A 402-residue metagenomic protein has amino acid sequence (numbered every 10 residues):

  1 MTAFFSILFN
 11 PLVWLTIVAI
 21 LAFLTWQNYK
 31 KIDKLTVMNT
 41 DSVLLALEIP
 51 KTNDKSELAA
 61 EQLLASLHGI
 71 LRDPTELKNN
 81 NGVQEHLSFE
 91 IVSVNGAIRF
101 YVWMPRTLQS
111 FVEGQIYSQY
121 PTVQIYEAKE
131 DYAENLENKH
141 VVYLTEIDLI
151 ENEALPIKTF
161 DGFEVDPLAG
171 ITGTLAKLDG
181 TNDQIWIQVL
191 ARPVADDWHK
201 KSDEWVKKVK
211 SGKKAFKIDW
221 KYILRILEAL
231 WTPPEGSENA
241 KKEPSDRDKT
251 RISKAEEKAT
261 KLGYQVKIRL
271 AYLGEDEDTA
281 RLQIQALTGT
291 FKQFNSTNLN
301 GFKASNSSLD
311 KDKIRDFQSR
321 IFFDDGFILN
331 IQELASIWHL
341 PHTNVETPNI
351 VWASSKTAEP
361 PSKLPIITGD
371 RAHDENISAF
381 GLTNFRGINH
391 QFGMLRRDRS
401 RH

Functional and structural regions predicted by a protein language model:
T2-A372, S378, G393, S400-R401: Extended, folded cores of ATP/NTP-driven motor/assembly subunits in large transport and secretion machines
L382-H390, R396-R397: N-terminal pre-P-loop "Q-motif" helix
